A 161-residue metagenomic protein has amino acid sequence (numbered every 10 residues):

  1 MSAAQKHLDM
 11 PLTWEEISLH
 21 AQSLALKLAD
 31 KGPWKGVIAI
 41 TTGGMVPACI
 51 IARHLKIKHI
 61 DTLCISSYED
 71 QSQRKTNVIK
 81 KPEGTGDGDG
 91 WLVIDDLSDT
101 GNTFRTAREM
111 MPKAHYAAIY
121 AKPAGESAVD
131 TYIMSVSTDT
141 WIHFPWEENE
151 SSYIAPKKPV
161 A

Functional and structural regions predicted by a protein language model:
M1-A161: PRPP-associated nucleotide enzymes
